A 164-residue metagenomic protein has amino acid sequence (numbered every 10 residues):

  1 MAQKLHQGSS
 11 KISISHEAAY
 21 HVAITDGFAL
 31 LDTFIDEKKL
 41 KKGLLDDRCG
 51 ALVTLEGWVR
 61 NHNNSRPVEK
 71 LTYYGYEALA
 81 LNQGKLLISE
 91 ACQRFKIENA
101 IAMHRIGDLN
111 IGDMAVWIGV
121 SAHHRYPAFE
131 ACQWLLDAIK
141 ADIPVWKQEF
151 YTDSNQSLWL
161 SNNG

Functional and structural regions predicted by a protein language model:
A2-M114, S121-Q133, D137-G164: N-terminal, polar/charged subdomain of small-to-medium soluble alpha/beta proteins
